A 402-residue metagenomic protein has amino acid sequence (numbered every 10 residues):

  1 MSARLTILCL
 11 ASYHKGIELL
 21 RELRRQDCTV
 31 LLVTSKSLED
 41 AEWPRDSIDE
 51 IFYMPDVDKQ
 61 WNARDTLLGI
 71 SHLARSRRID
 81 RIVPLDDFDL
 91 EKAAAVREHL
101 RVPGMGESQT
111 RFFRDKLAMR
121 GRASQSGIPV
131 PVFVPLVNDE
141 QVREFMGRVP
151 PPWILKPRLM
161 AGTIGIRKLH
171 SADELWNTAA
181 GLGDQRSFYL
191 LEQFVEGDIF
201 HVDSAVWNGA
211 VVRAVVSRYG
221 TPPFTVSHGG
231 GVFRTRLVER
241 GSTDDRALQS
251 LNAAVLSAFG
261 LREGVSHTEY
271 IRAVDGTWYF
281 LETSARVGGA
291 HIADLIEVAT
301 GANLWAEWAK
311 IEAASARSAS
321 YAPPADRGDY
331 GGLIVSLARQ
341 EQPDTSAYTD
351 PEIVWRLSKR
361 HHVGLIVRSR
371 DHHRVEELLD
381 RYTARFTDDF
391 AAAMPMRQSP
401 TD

Functional and structural regions predicted by a protein language model:
M1-Q109, E140, A316, D371-H373 (+1 more regions): ATP-binding N-terminal substructure of ATP-dependent carboxylate-amine bond-forming enzymes
G16, V30, A306-D402: Peripheral (often C-terminal) accessory segments that flank ATP-dependent C-N-forming ligase machineries
H72-I79, G147-V149, G183-Q185: Glycine-rich phosphate-binding loop signature in dinucleotide/nucleotide-binding domains
E98-G165: A conserved helix-loop-beta module that forms one wall/lid of the active-site cleft in ATP-utilizing catalytic domains
P129-P131, P152-L155, I164-H201, V216-S217 (+5 more regions): Conserved ATP-binding module of the ATP-grasp superfamily
L136, I166-S171, A205-W207, A273 (+1 more regions): Short beta-strand-to-turn element immediately C-terminal to the catalytic PLP-Schiff-base lysine in fold type I
D173, Q193-L261, V265, R272 (+2 more regions): ATP-dependent carboxylate/phosphate-activation module, predominantly the ATP-grasp catalytic core and closely related
